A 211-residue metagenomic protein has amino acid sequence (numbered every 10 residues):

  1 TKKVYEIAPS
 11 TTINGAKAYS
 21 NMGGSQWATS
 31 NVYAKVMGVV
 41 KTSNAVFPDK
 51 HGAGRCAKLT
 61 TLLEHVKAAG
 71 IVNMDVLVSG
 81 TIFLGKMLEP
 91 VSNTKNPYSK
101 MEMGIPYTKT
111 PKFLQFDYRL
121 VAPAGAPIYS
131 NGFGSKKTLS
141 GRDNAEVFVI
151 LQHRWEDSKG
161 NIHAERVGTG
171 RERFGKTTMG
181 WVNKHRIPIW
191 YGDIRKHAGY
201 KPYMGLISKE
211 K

Functional and structural regions predicted by a protein language model:
T1-Q115, S130-G132, S140-K211: Aromatic (Trp/Tyr/Phe) and Gly/Pro-enriched flexible surface segments
Y118-T138: Short amphipathic, basic-aromatic surface patches that mediate peripheral association with negatively charged
